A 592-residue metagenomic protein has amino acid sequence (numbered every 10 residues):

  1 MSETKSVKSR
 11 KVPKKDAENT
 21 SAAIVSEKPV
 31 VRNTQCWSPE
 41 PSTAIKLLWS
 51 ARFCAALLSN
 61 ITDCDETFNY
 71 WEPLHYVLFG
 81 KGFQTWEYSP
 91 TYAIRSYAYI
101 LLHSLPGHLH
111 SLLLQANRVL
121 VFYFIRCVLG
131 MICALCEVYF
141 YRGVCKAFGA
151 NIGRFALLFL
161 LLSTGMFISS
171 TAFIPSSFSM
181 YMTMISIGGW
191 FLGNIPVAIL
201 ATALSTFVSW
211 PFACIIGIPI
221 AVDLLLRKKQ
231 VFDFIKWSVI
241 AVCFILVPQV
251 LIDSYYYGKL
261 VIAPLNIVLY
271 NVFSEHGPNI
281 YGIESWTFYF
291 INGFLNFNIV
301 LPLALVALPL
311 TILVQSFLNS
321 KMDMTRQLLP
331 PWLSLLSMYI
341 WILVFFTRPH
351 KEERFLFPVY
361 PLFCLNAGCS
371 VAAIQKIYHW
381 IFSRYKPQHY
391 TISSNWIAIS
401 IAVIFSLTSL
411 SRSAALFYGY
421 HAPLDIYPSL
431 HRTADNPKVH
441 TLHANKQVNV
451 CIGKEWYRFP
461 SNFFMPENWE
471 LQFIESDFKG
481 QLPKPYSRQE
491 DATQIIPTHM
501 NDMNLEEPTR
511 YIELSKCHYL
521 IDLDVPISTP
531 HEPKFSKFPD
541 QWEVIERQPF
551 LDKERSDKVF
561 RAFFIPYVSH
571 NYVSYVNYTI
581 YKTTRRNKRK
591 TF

Functional and structural regions predicted by a protein language model:
D16-P29, S186-T202, T206-F207, P211-L246 (+3 more regions): Perimembrane helix-loop-helix junctions
S42-W49, V247, L313-S316, P331 (+3 more regions): Signature aromatic-anchored transmembrane alpha helix within multi-pass, membrane-resident enzymes that catalyze glycan
D63-C64, I168-F178: Short acidic/glycine- and proline-prone juxtamembrane loop motifs at membrane-interface regions of multi-pass membrane
W71-V77, S89-Q115, S177, S285-W286 (+2 more regions): Short hydrophobic/aromatic helix or loop-helix immediately within or flanking a transmembrane segment in polytopic
Y123-I152: Transmembrane-helix motifs of polytopic, lipid-linked glycan transferases
V138-Y139, L158-I168, F178-V197, L362-N366: Specific aromatic-rich, kink-prone transmembrane helix
I291-L328: Hydrophobic, aromatic-rich transmembrane alpha-helices and their immediate juxtamembrane boundary segments
Q375-D524, W542-Q548, R561-N587: Membrane-embedded, lumen/periplasm-facing catalytic core of multi-pass transferases that use lipid-linked donors
